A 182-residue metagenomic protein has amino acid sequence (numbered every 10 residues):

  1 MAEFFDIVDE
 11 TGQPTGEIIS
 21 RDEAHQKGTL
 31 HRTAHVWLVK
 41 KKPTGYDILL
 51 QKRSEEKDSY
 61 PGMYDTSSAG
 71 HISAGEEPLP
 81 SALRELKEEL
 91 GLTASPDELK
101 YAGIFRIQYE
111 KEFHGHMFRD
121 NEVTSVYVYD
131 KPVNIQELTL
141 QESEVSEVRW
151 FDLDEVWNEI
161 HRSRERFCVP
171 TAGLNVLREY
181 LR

Functional and structural regions predicted by a protein language model:
M1-T44: Acidic, metal-coordinating catalytic segment for phosphate/diphosphate chemistry, firing primarily on the Nudix
E17, Q51, A102-I104: Residue-level detector of high-confidence beta-strand sites
E23-T33, T44-R84, E88: Conserved Nudix-box catalytic region and its N-terminal flanking loop in Nudix hydrolases and closely related
H35-V39, L49-L50, V126-V128: Short, hydrophobic/aromatic-rich beta-strand segments within well-structured domains
V39-Y46, E55-K57, I107, V133: Short, charged/polar surface micro-motifs in flexible loops or helix N-caps
G62-Y64, S68, A74, G103-H114 (+1 more regions): Nudix hydrolase/Nudix homology domain
T93-I104: A short coil-to-beta-strand element that immediately follows conserved catalytic motifs
